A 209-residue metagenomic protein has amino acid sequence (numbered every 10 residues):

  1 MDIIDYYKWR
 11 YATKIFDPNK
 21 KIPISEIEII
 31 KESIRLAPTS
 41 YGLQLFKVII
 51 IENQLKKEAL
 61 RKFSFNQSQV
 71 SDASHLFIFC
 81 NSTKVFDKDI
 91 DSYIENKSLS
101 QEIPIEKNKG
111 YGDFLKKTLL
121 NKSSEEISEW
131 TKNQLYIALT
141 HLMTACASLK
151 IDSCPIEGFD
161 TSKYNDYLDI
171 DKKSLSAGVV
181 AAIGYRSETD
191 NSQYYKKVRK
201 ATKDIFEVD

Functional and structural regions predicted by a protein language model:
M1-D209: Acidic, surface-exposed loops and disordered segments
